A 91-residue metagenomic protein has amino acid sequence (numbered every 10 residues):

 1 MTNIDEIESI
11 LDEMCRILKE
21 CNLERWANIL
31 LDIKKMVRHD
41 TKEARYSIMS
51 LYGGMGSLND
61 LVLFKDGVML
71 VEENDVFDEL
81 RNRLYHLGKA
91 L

Functional and structural regions predicted by a protein language model:
M1-N28, R81-G88: Short terminal alpha-helical segments
N3-D5, D12, D32, D40 (+3 more regions): Acidic-enriched, low-complexity/disordered segments with a strong bias for Aspartate over Glutamate
I10, M36, D40, S47 (+3 more regions): Amphipathic coiled-coil alpha-helices
E20-V62: Amphipathic alpha-helical interaction modules
G53-L91: Amphipathic alpha-helical binding modules
